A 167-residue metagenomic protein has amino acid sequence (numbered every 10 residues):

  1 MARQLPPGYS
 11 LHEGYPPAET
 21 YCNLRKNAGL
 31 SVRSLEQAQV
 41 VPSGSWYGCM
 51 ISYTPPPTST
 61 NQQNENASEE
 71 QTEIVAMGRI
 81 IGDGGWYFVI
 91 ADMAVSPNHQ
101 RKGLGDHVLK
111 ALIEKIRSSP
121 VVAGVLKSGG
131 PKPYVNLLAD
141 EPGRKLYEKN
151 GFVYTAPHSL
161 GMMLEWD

Functional and structural regions predicted by a protein language model:
M1-E36: Short amphipathic alpha-helix that is part of the acyltransferase structural core
M1-G8, T58-E69, D167: Eukaryotic N-terminal low-complexity, Ser/Thr- and Lys/Arg-rich leader segments that predominantly function as
A38-P57, N64-E69, I74-A94: A conserved beta-strand-loop-helix scaffold within acyl/acetyltransferase catalytic domains
T54-Q71, E114, S118-G130: Intrinsically disordered, low-complexity domain-flanking/linker segments in eukaryotic proteins, enriched
S96, Q100, D140: Residue-level recognition of the GNAT/N-acetyltransferase active site
H99, G103-A111: Conserved acetyl-CoA pyrophosphate-binding loop and the N-cap/start of the following alpha-helix in GNAT-like
P120-D167: Conserved active-site alpha-helix within GNAT-family acetyltransferase domains
